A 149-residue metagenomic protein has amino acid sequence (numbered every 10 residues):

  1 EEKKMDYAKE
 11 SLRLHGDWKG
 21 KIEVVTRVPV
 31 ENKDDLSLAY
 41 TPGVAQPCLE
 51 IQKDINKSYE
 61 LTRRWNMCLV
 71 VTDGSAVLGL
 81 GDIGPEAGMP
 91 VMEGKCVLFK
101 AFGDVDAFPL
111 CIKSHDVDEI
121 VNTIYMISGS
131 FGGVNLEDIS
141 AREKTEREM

Functional and structural regions predicted by a protein language model:
E2-M149: N-terminal ligand-binding/catalytic initiation module
